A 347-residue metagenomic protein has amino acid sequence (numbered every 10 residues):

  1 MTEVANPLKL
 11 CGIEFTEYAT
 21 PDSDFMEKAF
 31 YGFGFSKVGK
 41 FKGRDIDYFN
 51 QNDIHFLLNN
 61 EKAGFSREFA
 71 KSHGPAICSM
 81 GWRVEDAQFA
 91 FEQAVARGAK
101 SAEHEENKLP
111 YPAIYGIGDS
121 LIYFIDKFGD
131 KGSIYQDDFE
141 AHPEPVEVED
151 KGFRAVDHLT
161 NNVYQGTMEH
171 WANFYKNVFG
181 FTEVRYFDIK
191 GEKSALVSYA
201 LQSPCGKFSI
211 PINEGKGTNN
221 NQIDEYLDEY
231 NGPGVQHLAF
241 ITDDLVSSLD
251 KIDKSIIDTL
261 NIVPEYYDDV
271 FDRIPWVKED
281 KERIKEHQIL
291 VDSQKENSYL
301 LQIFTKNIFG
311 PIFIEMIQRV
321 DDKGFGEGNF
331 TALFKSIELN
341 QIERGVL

Functional and structural regions predicted by a protein language model:
M1-A141, H158, Q165, H287 (+2 more regions): An N-terminus-focused feature that recognizes amino-terminal "leader" regions
M1-K9, K28, G32, N107 (+8 more regions): Intrinsic disorder/low-complexity detector
V4, R67-F69, P145-E149, D224-L227: Short beta-strand/turn micro-motifs at beta-sheet edges
G12-T20, H142-S209, G215, N219 (+3 more regions): Surface-exposed interaction/gating patches
M26-Y31, A94, F174-K176, I252 (+1 more regions): Conserved active-site tyrosine of GNAT-family acetyltransferases
K42, Q51, C205, N307-F309: A generic beta-sheet turn/junction motif
R44-I46, F65, K131, G191-K193 (+6 more regions): Flexible loop/turn segments at secondary-structure boundaries
H237-L347: C-terminal functional regions that serve as terminal interaction/effector modules
